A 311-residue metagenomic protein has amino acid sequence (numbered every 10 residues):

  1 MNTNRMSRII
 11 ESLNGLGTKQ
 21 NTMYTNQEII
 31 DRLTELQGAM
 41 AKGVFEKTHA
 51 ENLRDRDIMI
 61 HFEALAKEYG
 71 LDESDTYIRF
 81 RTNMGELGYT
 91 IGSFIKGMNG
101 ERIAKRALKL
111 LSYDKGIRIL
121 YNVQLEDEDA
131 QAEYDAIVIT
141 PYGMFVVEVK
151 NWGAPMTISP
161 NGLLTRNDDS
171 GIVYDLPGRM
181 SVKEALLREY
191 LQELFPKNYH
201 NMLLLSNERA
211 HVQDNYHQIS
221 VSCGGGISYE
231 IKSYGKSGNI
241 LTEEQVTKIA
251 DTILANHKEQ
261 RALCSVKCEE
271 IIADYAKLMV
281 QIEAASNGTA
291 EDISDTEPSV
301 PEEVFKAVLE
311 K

Functional and structural regions predicted by a protein language model:
M1-A132, Y142, I158-P160, L164 (+1 more regions): Surface-exposed interaction regions that form or flank ligand-binding interfaces
A136-V138, F145-N151, L187: Conserved catalytic cores of phosphodiester-cleaving nucleases, focusing on short active-site segments
V146-A154, S159-G162: Active-site ExK catalytic segment of metal-dependent nucleases
